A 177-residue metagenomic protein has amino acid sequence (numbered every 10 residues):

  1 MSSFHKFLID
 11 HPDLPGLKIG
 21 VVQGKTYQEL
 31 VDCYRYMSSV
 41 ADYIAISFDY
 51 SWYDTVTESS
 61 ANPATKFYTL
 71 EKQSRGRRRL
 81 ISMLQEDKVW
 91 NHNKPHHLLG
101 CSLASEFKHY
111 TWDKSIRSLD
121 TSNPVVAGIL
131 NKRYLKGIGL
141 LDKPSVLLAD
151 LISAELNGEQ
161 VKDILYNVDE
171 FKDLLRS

Functional and structural regions predicted by a protein language model:
M1-L119: Eukaryote-skewed repeat-based solenoidal scaffolds used as protein-protein interaction platforms, primarily
I9-P12, R79-L98, L103-S177: Alpha/beta catalytic cores of nucleotide-metabolism and tRNA/nucleoside-modifying enzymes
